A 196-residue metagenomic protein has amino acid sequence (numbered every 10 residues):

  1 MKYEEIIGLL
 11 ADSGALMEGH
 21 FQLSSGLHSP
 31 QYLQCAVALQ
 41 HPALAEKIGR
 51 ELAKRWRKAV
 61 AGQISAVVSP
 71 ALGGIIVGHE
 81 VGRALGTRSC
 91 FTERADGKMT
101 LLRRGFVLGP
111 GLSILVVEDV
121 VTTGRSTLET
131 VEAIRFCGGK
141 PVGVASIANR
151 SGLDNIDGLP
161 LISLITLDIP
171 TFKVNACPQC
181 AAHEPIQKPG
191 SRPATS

Functional and structural regions predicted by a protein language model:
M1-S196: PRPP-associated nucleotide enzymes
